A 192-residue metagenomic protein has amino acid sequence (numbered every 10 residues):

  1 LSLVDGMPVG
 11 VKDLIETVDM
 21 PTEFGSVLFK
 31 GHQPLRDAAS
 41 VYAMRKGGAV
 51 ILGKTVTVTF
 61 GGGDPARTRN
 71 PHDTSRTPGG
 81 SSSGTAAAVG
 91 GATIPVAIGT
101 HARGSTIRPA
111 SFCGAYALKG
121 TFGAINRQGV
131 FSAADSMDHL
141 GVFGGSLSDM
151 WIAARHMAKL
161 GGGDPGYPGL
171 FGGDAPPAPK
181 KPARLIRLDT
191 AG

Functional and structural regions predicted by a protein language model:
L1-R103: Gly/Ser-rich catalytic/binding loops embedded in alpha/beta enzyme cores
M7, G47-G48, G114, K181-R184: A generic secondary-structure signal marking the coil-to-beta-strand transition
T22, G62-P65, I107-F112, G129-V130: Short acidic, glycine/serine/threonine-rich loops at helix termini
L35-A39, S83, T100, A110-C113 (+1 more regions): Conserved active-site and cofactor/substrate-binding residues in soluble primary-metabolism enzymes
G79, V96, P109, G141-G144: Short N-terminal micro-motifs specific to bacterial/archaeal maturation and metal-cluster initiation sites
A102-Q128: Glycine/threonine-rich beta-strand-loop-alpha-helix active-site module that forms ligand/phosphate-binding
K119-G192: A short helix-breaking turn/cap at a secondary-structure junction
